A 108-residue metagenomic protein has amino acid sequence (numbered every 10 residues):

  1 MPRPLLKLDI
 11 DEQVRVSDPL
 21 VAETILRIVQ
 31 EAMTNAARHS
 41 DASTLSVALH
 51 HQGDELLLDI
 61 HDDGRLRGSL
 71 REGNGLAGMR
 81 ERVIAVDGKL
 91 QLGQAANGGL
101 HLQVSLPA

Functional and structural regions predicted by a protein language model:
M1-A108: Coiled-coil dimerization/phosphotransfer module
